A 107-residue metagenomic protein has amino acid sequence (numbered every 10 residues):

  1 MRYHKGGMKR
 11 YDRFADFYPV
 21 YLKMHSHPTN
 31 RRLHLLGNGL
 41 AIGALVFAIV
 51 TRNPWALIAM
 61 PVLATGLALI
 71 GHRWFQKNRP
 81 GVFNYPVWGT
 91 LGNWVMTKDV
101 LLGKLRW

Functional and structural regions predicted by a protein language model:
Y3-Y21, K77-W107: Membrane-proximal soluble regions of multi-pass membrane proteins
K23-H34: Short, amphipathic, aromatic/basic-enriched membrane-interface segments that mark the entry/exit of transmembrane
L33-V46: Core segments of transmembrane alpha-helices that mediate helix-helix packing or line hydrophobic substrate/ligand
L35, P61-V62: Residue-level signature of the transmembrane alpha-helical core of multi-pass small-molecule transporters
L45-A48, A68-H72, V100: Structural signal for membrane-spanning alpha-helices in multi-pass inner-membrane proteins, emphasizing helix cores
V46-L57: Helix-coil boundary and interhelical linker segments in multi-pass alpha-helical membrane proteins
A56, L63-A64, N84-Y85: Non-catalytic, membrane-anchoring transmembrane segments at the edges
V62-Q76: Transmembrane alpha-helical segments that form the membrane-embedded catalytic/substrate-channel core of multi-pass
